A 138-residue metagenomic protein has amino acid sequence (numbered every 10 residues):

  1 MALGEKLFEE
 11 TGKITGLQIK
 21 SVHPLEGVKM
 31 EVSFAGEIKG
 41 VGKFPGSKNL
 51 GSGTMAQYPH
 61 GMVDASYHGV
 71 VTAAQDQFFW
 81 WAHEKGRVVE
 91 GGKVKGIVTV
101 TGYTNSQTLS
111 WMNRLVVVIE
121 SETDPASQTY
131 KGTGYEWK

Functional and structural regions predicted by a protein language model:
M1-K138: Beta-strand-enriched cores of mature, soluble protein domains
